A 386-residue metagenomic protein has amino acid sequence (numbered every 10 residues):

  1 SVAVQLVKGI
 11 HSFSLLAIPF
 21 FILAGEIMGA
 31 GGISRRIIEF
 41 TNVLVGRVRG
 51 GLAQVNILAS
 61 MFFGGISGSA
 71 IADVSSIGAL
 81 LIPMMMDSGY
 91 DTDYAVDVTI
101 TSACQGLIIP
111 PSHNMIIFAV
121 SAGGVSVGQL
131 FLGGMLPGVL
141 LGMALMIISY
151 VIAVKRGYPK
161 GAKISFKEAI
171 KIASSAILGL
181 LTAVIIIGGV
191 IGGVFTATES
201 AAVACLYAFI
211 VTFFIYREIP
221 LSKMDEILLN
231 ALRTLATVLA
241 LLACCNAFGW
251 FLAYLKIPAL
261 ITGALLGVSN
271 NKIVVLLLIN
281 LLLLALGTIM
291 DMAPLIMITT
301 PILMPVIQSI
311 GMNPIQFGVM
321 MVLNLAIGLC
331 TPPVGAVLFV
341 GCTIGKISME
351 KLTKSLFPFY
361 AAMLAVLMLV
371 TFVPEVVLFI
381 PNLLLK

Functional and structural regions predicted by a protein language model:
S1-K386: Alpha-helical transmembrane segments of multi-pass membrane transport proteins
